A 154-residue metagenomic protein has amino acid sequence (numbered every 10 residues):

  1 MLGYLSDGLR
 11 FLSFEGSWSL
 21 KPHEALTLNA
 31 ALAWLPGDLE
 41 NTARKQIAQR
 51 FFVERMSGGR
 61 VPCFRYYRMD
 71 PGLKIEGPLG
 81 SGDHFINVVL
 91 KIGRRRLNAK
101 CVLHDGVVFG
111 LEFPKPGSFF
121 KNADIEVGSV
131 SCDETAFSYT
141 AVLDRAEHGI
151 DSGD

Functional and structural regions predicted by a protein language model:
M1-D83, D124-D154: N-terminal domain-onset segments
Y66-F119: Amphipathic protein-protein interaction modules
